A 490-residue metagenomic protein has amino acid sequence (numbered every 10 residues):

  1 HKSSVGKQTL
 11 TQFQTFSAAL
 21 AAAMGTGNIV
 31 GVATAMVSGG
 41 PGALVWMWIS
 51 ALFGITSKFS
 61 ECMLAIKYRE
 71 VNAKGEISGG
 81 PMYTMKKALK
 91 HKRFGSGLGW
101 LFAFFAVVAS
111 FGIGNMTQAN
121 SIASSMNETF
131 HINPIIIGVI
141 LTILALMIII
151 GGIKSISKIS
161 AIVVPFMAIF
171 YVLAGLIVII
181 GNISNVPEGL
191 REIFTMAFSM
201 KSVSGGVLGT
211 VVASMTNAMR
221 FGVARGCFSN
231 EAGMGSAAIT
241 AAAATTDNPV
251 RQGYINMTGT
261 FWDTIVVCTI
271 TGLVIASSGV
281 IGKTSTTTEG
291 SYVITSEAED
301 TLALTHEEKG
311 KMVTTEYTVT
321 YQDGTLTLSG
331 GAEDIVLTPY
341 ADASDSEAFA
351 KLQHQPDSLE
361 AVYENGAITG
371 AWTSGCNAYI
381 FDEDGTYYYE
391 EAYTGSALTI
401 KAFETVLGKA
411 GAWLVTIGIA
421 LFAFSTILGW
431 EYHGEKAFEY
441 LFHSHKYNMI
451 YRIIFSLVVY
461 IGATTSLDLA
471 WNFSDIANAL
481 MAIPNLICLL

Functional and structural regions predicted by a protein language model:
H1-I29, D247: Membrane-interface "cap" regions at the ends of multi-pass membrane proteins
V5-Q12, G40-I49, T84-K87, H91-L101 (+3 more regions): Membrane-interface alpha-helices at helix entry/exit sites of multi-pass transporters
L20-A23, S50-G75, M82, K86-I149 (+2 more regions): Helix-loop-helix module between adjacent transmembrane segments
A23, V32-G39, A65-V71, I148 (+3 more regions): Helix-loop junctions at the membrane interface of multi-pass solute transporters
V37-G75, C268, D475-C488: Extracellular loop-to-transmembrane helix junctions
F53-E61, V139-I153, V164-S184, V250-G279 (+1 more regions): Selective recognition of specific alpha-helical transmembrane segments in multi-pass small-molecule
F102, A119-M126, N133-L141, A145-T195 (+1 more regions): Membrane-interface loop-to-helix entry segments
G279-L407: Low-complexity, proline/glycine-enriched hydrophobic segments characteristic of transmembrane helices
